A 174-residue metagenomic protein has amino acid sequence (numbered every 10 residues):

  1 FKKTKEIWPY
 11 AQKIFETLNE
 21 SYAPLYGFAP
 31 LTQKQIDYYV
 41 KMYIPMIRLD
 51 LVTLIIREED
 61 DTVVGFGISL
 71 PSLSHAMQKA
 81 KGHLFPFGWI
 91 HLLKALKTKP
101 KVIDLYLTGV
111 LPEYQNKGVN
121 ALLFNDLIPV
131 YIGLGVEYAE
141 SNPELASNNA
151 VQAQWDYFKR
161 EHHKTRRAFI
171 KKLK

Functional and structural regions predicted by a protein language model:
F1-V110, N125: A conserved beta-strand-loop-helix scaffold within acyl/acetyltransferase catalytic domains
Q78-A80, Q115-G118, Q152: Short conserved micro-motifs at the rims of enzyme active sites and ligand-binding pockets
V102-I103, Y131-L145: Conserved GNAT acetyl-CoA-binding A-motif
V102-V110, Q115-Y131, Y157: Conserved acetyl-CoA-binding loop-helix of GNAT-fold acetyltransferases
V110-Q115, S141-V151: Conserved beta-strand-loop-alpha-helix junction that forms the acyl-donor binding cleft
P129, Q154-T165: Conserved acetyl-CoA-binding loop of GNAT-fold acetyltransferases
R167-K174: C-terminal "cap" of GNAT-fold acetyltransferases
